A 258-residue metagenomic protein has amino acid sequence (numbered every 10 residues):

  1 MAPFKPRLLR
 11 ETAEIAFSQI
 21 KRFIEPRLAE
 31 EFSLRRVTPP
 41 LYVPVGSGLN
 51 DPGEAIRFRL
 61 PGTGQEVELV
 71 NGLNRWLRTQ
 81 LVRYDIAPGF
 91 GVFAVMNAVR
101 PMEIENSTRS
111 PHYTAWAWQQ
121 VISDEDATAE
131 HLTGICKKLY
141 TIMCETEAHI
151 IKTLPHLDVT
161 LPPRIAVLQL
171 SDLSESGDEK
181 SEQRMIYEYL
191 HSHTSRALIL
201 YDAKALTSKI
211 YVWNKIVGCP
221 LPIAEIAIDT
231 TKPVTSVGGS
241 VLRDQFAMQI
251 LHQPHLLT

Functional and structural regions predicted by a protein language model:
M1-P111, A117-V121: Class II aminoacyl-tRNA synthetase-like tRNA-binding/catalytic domains
E14-I15, D126-E130, L257-T258: Short, conserved micro-motifs enriched in small and acidic residues
R22, P26, E30, G134 (+2 more regions): Charged/polar, solvent-exposed surface patches and flexible loops
L34-L41, A148-V159, L256-T258: Short glycine-rich, low-complexity/disordered patches
V37-A55, V159-V167, D172-E175, E179-E182 (+1 more regions): Beta-rich nucleic-acid/ligand-interaction surfaces
P61, Q119-I122, T141-T146, A224-I226 (+1 more regions): Glycine-rich loops and low-complexity Gly/Arg-rich segments that provide flexible linkers or classic glycine-based
A94-K180: Extended, charged alpha-beta segments that form solvent-exposed binding/catalytic grooves in nucleic-acid-handling
N97-V99, V167-T258: A translation/RNA-centric and nucleic-acid-associated enzymatic feature enriched in Class II aminoacyl-tRNA synthetases
